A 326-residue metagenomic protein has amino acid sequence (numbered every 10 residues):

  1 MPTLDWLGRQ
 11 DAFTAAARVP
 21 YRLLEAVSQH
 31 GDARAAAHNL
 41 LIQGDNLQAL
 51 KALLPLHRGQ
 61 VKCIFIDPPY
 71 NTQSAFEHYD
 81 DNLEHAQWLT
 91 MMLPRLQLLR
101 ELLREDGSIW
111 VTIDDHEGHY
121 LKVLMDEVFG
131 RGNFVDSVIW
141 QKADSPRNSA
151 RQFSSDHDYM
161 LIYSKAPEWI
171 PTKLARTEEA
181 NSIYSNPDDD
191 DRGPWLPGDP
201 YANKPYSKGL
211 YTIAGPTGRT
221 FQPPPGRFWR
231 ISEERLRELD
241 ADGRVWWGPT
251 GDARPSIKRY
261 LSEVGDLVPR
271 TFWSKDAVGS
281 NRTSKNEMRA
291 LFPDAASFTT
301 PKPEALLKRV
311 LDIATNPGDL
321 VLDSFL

Functional and structural regions predicted by a protein language model:
M1-F65, T72-P94: DnaQ-like (DEDDh/DEDDy) 3′-5′ exonuclease domain used for proofreading and 3′-end trimming on nucleic acids
P2-T14, H85-L89, H116-G118, P303-L326: Conserved S-adenosyl-L-methionine
A36-N39, L47, A75-H85, R104-W110 (+3 more regions): Glycine- and acidic
A49-L56, Q60, I64, P68-P69 (+10 more regions): Generic, well-ordered alpha-helical scaffold segments in large soluble proteins
L53, S74-Y79, L121-V123, A150 (+2 more regions): Short, solvent-exposed loop/turn and secondary-structure capping segments
H85-I139: Conserved Class I SAM-dependent methyltransferase catalytic core
S145-A202: Flexible, glycine-/basic-rich loop-and-beta segments that form/coincide with the SAM-dependent methyltransferase
A180-A290, K302-A314, D319-L320: Segments forming glycine/polar-rich beta-alpha architectures that bind adenosine-containing cofactors
